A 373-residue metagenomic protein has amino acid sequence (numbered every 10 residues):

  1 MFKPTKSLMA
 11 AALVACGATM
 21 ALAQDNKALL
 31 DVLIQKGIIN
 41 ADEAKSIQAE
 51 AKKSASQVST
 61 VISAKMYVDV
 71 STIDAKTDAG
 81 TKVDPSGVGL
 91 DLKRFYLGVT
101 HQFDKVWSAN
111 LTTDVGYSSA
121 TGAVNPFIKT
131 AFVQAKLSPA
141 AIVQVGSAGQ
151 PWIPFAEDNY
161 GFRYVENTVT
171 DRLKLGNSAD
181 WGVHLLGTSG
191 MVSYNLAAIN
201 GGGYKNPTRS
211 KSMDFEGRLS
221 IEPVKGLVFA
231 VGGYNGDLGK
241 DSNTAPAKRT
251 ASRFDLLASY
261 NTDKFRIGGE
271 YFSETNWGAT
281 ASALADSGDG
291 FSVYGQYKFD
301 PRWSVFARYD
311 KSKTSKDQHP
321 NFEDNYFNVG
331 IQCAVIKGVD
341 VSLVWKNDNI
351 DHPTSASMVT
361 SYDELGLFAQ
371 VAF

Functional and structural regions predicted by a protein language model:
F2-D78: N-terminal periplasmic/intermembrane-space "pro-region" immediately following the signal or transit peptide
F2-P4, D214, S259, R266: Domain-scale selection of a single, long terminal region that carries the protein's primary operational module
A41, V68, Q150, K205 (+1 more regions): Short, electropositive, low-hydrophobicity segments enriched in small/polar residues
Q48, L219, F368-Q370: Short, well-ordered amphipathic alpha-helices
A51-G201, R209-E216, S220-V231, Y294-F299 (+2 more regions): Outer membrane beta-barrel
Y67, I73-S86, Y117-A123, A131-S138 (+3 more regions): Outer-membrane beta-barrel pore domains
G203-Y204, G239: Active-site environment of divalent metal-dependent phosphoester hydrolases
